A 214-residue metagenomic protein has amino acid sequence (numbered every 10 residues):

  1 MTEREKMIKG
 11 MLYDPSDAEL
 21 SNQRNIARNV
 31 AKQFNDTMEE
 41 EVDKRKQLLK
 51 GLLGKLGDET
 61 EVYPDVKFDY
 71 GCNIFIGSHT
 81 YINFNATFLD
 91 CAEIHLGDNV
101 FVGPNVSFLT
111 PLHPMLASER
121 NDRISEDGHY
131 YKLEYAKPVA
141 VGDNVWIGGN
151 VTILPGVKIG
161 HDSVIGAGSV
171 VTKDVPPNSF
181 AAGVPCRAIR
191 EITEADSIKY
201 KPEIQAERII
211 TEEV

Functional and structural regions predicted by a protein language model:
M1-D58, M115, C186-V214: Terminal amphipathic alpha-helical/low-complexity segments used for targeting or macromolecular assembly
R4-E5, L52, Y130-Y131, K137-P138 (+1 more regions): Short secondary-structure boundary/capping segments
M38-E39, Y70, D90, V175: Residues at alpha-helix boundaries and short interhelical turns
V66-I76, Y81-K158, V184-P185, E191-T193 (+1 more regions): Flexible, glycine/small-residue-enriched loop-and-beta-strand segment within the central core of proteins
I153-A182, C186: C-terminal/domain-terminus segments
